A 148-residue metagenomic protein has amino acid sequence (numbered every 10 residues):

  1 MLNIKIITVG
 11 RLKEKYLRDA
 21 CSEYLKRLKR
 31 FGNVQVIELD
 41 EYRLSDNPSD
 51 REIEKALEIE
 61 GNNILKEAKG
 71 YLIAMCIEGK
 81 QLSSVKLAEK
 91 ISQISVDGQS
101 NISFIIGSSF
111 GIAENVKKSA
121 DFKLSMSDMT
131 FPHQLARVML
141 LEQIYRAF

Functional and structural regions predicted by a protein language model:
M1-L28: N-terminal beta1-alpha1 ligand-phosphate binding loop
N3, S100-I105: Loop/turn-to-beta-strand initiation segments
I6, I73, G107, L140: Conserved RecA-like P-loop NTPase ATPase core
I7, Q35-I37: General small-molecule cofactor/ligand-binding pocket signal
L12, I77-K80, S108-G111: Short glycine-rich anion-binding loops that position phosphate/pyrophosphate groups of nucleotides and phosphorylated
G32, A68-G70, A120: Short, well-ordered alpha-helix to beta-strand connector turns
D40-S100: S-adenosyl-L-methionine/SAH cofactor-binding core of RNA-modifying enzymes
F110, E114-F148: Structured adenosyl-cofactor binding patch, chiefly the S-adenosyl-L-methionine
